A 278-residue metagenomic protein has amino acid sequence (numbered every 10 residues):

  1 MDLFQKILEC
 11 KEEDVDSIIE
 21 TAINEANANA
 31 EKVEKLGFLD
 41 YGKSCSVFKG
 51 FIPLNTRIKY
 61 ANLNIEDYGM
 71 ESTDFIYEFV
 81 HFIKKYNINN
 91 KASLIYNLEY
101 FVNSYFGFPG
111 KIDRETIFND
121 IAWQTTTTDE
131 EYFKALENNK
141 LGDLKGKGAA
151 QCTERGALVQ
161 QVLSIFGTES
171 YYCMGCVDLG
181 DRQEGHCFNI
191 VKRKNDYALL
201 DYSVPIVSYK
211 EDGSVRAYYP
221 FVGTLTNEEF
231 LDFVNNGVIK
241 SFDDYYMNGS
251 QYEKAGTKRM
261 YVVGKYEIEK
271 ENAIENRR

Functional and structural regions predicted by a protein language model:
M1-F118, N138-K147, I165, L225 (+1 more regions): N-terminal accessory/pre-domain segments preceding catalytic cores
F51-L54, K59-N64, I95, A122 (+4 more regions): Small-side-chain structural scaffolding
G110-W123, I206-Y218: Acidic Ser/Thr/Pro-rich low-complexity disordered segments that often serve as glycosylated linkers/stalks around
R114-G185: Active-site neighborhood of thiol-dependent amide/isopeptide-bond enzymes
E154-N236: Hydrophobic/aromatic-rich core segments of domains that either
